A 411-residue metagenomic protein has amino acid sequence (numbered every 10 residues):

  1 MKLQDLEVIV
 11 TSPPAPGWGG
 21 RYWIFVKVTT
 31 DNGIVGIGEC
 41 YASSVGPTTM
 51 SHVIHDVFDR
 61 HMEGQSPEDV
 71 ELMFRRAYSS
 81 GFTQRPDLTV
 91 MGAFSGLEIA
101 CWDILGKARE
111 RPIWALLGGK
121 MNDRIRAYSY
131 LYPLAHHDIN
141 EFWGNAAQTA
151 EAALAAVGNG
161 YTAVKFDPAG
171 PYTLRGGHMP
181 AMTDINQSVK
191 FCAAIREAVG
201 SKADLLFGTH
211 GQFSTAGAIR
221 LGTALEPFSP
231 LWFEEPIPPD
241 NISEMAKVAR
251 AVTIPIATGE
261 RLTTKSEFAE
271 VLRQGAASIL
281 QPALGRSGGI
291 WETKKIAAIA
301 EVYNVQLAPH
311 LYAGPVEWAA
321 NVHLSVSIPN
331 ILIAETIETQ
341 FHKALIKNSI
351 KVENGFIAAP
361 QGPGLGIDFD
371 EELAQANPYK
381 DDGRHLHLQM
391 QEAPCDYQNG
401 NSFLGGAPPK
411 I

Functional and structural regions predicted by a protein language model:
M1-I37, Y41-S44, T339-L345, D396-Q398 (+1 more regions): Structured beta-strand/loop patches that form or line metal/cofactor-binding pockets in enzymes
L3, G33, F58, L97 (+8 more regions): Conserved, mostly hydrophobic/aromatic
T29, D56, L72, P86 (+3 more regions): Shared catalytic-loop signature of beta/alpha-barrel
T29-R109, L404-I411: Metal- or metallocofactor-binding catalytic centers and their adjacent structured scaffolds across diverse enzyme
N32, I37, A108, R126 (+2 more regions): Ligand-binding pocket scaffold of soluble enzyme catalytic domains
E98-L134, N159-T162: Glycine-rich, aromatic-flanked loop segments that form ligand/cofactor-binding clefts across common enzyme folds
R124, Y128-A246, A251: Metal-dependent enolase-superfamily TIM-barrel catalytic cores that perform enediolate-based chemistry
L365-I411: Extended hydrophobic packing segments that form well-structured cores
